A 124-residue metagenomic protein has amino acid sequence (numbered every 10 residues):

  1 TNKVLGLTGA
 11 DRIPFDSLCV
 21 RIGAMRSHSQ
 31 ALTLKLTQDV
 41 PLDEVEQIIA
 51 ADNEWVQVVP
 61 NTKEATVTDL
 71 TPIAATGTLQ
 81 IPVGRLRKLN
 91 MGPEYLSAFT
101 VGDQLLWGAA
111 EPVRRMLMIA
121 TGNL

Functional and structural regions predicted by a protein language model:
T1-S97: C-terminal substrate-binding/catalytic lobe of Rossmann-fold NAD(P)-dependent oxidoreductases
Y95-L124: Generic C-terminus detector
